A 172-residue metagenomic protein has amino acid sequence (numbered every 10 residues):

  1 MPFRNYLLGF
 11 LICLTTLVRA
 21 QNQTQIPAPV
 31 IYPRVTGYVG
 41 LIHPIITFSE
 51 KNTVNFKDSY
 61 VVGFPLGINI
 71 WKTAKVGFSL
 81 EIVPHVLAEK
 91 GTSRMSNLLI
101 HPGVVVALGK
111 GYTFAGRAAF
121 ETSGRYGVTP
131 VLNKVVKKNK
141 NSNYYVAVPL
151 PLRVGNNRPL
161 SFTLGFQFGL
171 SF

Functional and structural regions predicted by a protein language model:
M1-Y32: Cleavable N-terminal export/targeting peptides
P2, L8-F10, Y38, T73-V76 (+2 more regions): Conserved long hydrophobic alpha-helices within structured protein cores
Q21, Y32-V39, S96-A118, L170-F172: Glycine/serine-rich loop-strand microenvironments at binding/catalytic pocket rims
Q21-W71, S161-S171: Short glycine/proline- and aromatic-enriched beta-strand/turn motifs that initiate or cap beta-hairpins
V39-K51, G77-A88, L108-S123, S142-V154: Transmembrane beta-strand segments that form the barrel wall of outer-membrane beta-barrel proteins
I46-F48, V54-G103: Surface-exposed acidic loop/strand-edge motifs in secreted or periplasmic proteins that form small linear binding
K51-Y60, A88-S96, R117-T129, R153-T163: Solvent-exposed loop/turn segments connecting transmembrane beta-strands in outer-membrane beta-barrel proteins
V62-W71, S96-L108, Y126-V146, F162-F172: Feature captures outer-membrane beta-barrel proteins of Gram-negative bacteria and organelles
